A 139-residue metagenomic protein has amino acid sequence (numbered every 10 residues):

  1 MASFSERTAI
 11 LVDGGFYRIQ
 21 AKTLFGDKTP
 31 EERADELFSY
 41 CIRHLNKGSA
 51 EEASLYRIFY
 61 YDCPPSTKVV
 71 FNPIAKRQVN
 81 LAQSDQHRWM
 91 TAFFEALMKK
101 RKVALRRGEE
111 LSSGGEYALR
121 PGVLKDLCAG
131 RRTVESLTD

Functional and structural regions predicted by a protein language model:
M1-D139: Domain-level signal for Mg2+-assisted phosphodiester chemistry and nucleotide/NA-binding surfaces in nucleic-acid
